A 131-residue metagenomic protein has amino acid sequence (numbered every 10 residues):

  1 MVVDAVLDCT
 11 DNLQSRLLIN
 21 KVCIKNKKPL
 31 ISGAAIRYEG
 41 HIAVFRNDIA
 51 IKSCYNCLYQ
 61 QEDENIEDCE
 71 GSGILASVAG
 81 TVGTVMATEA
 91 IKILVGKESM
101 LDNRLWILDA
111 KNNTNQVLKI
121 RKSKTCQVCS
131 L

Functional and structural regions predicted by a protein language model:
V3, K25, N47-N56: Short, hinge-like loop/turn segments at secondary-structure boundaries
A5-F45: ADP-ribose/adenylate-binding Rossmann-like module
D8-C9, A76-A79: Glycine- and other small-residue-rich loops at beta-strand/loop junctions that grip anionic moieties
R46-I49, A110-N112: Short acidic-glycine loop/turn motifs at beta-strand connectors
K52, N56-S77: The feature captures the short pre-catalytic strand/loop hairpin that immediately precedes and shapes the active-site
K52, V85, K124: Cys/His-enriched microdomains
G83-L101: Internal hydrophobic alpha-helix adjacent to the cofactor/substrate pocket in enzyme cavities
E98-L131: Phosphate-binding loop/pocket of nucleotide- and phosphate-handling active sites
